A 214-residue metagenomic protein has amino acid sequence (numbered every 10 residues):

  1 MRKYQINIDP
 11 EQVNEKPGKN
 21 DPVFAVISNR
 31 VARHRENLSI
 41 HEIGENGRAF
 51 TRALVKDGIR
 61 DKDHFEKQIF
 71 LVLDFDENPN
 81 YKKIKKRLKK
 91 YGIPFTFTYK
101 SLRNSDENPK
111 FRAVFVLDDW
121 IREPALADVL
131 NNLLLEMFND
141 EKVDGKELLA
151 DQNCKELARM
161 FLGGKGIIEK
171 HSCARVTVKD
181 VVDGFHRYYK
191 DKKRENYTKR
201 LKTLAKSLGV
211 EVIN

Functional and structural regions predicted by a protein language model:
M1-F111, V116-N132, V210: Signature for HUH/AEP ssDNA processing cores
K3-E15, R60-K82, L117-N214: DNA replication initiation modules
